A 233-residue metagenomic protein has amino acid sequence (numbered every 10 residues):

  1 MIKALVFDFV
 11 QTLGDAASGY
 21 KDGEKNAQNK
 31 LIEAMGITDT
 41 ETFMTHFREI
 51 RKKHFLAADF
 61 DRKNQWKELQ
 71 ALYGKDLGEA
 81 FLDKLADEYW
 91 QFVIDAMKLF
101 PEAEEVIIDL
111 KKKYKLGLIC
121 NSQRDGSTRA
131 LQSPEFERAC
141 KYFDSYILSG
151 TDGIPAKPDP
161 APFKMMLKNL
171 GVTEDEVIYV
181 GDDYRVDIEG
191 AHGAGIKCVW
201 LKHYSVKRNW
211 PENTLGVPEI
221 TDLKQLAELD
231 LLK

Functional and structural regions predicted by a protein language model:
M1-L5, D15-S18, E104-I108, Y114-K233: Asp-based, Mg2+/Mn2+-dependent phosphohydrolase catalytic module
I2-P101, D125: N-terminal helical cap/lid subdomain that shapes the substrate entry/recognition surface in HAD-like hydrolases
Q28, D76-F81, L110, R138-A139 (+1 more regions): A broad, low-specificity signal for short, low-complexity segments enriched in glycine/proline and polar/charged
